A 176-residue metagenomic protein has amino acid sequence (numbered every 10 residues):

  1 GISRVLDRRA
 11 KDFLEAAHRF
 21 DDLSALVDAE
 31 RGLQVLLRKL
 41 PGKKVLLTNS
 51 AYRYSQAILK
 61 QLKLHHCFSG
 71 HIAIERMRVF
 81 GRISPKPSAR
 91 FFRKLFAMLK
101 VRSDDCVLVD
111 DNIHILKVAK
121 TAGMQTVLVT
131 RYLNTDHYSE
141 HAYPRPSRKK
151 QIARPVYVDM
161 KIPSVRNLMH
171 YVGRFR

Functional and structural regions predicted by a protein language model:
G1-D21: A metal-dependent, Asp-based hydrolase signature
A17-V27, R78-G81: Surface-exposed cleft-lining segments at the edges of enzyme active sites
S24-R31, P85-K86, D110: Conserved phosphate-coordination/catalytic loops
G32-P41: Catalytic-core regions built around general acid/base machinery
R38, Q56-R176: Asp-based, Mg2+/Mn2+-dependent phosphohydrolase catalytic module
K43-V45, Q125: Proline-centered loop/turn at the N-terminus of a beta-strand
T48-S50: Conserved phosphate-coupling serine/threonine residues in phosphotransfer and NTP-handling enzymes
